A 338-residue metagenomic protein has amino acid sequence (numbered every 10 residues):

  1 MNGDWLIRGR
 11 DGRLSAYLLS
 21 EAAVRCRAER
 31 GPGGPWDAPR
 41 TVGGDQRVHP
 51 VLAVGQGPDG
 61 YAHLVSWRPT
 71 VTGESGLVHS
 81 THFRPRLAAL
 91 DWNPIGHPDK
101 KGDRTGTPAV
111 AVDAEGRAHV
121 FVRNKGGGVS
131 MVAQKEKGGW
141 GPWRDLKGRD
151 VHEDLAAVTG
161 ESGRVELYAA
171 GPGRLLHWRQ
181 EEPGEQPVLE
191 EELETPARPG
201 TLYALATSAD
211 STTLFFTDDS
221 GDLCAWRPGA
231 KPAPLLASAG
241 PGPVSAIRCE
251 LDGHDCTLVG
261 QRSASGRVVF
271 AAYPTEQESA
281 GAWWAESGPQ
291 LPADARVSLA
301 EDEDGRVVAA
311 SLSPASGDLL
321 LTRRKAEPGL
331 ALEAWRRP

Functional and structural regions predicted by a protein language model:
M1-P338: A structural motif
